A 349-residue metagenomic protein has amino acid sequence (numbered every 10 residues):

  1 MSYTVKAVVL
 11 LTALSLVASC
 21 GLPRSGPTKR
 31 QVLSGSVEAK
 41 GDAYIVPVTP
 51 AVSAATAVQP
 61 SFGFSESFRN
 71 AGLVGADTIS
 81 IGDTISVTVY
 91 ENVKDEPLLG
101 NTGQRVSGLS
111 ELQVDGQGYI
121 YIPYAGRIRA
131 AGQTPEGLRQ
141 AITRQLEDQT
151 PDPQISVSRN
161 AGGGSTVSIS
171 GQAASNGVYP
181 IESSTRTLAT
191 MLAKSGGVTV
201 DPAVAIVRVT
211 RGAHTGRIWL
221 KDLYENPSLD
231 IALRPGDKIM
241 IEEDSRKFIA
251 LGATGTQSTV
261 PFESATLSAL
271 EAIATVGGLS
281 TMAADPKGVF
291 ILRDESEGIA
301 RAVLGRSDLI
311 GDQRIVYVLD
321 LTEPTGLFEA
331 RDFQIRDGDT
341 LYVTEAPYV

Functional and structural regions predicted by a protein language model:
M1-A18: Sec-dependent bacterial lipoprotein signal peptides
S2, C20-E147, D152, T215-W219 (+3 more regions): N-terminal, post-cleavage mature segments of outer-membrane and organellar outer-membrane proteins involved
G21-P27, S175-V349: Outer membrane pore-forming secretion/assembly proteins and partners of Gram-negative envelopes
I85-V87, V167-I169, F248-A250: A short beta-strand micro-motif
V114, Y119-A125, S170-V178, G255-Q257: Primarily a LysM-type cell-wall glycan-binding module
I120, G164-S165, V289: Hydrophobic residues embedded in beta-strands of well-ordered beta-sheets
R129-S170, P180, A189, T210 (+2 more regions): Amphipathic, coiled-coil-like alpha-helical scaffolding segments used for oligomerization/assembly
